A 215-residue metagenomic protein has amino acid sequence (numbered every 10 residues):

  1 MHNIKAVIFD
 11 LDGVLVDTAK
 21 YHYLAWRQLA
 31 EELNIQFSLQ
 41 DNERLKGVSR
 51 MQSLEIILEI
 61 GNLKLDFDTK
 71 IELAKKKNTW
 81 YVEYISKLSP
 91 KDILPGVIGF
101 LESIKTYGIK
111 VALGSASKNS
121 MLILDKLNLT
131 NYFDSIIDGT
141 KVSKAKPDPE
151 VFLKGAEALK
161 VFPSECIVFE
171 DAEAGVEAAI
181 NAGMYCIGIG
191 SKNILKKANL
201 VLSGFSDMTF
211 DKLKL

Functional and structural regions predicted by a protein language model:
M1-E43: Active-site neighborhood of HAD-like aspartate-dependent phosphohydrolases
M1-K5, I98, E102, S117-L215: Asp-based, Mg2+/Mn2+-dependent phosphohydrolase catalytic module
N3, E83-L113: Short, acidic loop-to-helix structural element flanking the phosphoryl-transfer center in phosphate-processing enzymes
L15, I93, L113, K144 (+1 more regions): Conserved SAM-binding loop
L29, M51-L65, I123, A156: Helix-loop "lid/cap" segments that line or gate small-molecule binding pockets
E31, K105, I180: Anion (oxyanion) recognition and catalysis
Q36, E59-P95: Metal-dependent phosphoesterase signature
